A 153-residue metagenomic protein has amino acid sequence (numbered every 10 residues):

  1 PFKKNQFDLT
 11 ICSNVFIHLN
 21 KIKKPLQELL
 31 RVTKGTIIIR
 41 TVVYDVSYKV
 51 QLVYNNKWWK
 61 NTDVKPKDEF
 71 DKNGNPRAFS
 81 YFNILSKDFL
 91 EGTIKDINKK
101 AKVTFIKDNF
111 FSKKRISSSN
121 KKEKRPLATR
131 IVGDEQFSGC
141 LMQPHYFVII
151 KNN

Functional and structural regions predicted by a protein language model:
P1-K4: Short conserved loop adjoining the S-adenosyl-L-methionine
I11: A conserved beta-strand element that flanks and buttresses the S-adenosyl-L-methionine
N14-H18: A short His-aromatic
K21-I22, V50: Conserved catalytic-core motifs of eukaryotic protein kinase domains, centered on the activation segment
K23-I38: A short glycine-rich, Lys/Arg-flanked "PGG" loop and its adjoining helix->strand segment in the class I
I37-E69: Conserved class I S-adenosyl-L-methionine
P66-F111: Short alpha-helix
D96, A101-N153: A C-terminal cap/extension of S-adenosyl-L-methionine-dependent methyltransferases that defines the acceptor-substrate
